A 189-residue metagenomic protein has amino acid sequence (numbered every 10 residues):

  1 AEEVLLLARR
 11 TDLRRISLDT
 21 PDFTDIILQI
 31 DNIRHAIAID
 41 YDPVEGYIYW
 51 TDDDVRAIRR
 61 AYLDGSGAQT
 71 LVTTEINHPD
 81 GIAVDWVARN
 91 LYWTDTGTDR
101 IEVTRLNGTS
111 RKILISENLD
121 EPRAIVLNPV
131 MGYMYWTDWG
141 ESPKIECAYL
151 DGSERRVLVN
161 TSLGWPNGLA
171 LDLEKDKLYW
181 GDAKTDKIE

Functional and structural regions predicted by a protein language model:
A1-L28, I48: An edge-strand/N-cap motif at the start of beta-rich repeat modules
E2-E3, V44-G46, V87-R89, V130-G132 (+1 more regions): Short coil/turn segments that connect the beta-strands within blades of beta-propeller domains
L7, Y49-W50, Y92-W93, Y135-T137 (+1 more regions): Residue position within the beta-strands of beta-propeller blades
A8-R10, V44, D53, T96 (+3 more regions): Short loop/turn segments immediately following the C-termini of beta-strands
L18-P21, Y62-S66, R105-T109, Y149-S153: Short loop/turn segments that connect beta-strands within beta-propeller blades
I27-N32, L71-E75, L114-L119, L158-L163: Surface loop/turn motifs at the tips and blade-to-blade linkers of beta-strand repeat domains
H35, D54, H78, G97 (+3 more regions): Beta-rich catalytic cores
I39-Y41, I82-V84, I125, L169-L171: Hydrophobic core register within WD40 beta-propeller blades
